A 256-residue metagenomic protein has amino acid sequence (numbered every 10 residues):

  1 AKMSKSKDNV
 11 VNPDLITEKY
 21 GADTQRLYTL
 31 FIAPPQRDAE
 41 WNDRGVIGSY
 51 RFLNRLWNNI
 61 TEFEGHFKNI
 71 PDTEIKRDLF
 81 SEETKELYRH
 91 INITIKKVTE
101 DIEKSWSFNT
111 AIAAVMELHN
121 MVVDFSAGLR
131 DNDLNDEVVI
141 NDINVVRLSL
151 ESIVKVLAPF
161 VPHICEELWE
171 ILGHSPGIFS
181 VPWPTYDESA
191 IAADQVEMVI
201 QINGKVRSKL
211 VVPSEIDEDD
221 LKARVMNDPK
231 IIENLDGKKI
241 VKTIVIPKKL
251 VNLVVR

Functional and structural regions predicted by a protein language model:
A1: Juxtacatalytic substrate-recognition/specificity segment
S6-D14: C-terminal, charged and often intrinsically disordered regions of DNA end-processing helicases and nucleases
K7-D8, V211-P213, V255: Short clusters of small/polar residues that mark proteolytic maturation junctions
N9, I191-A193, L235-G237: Short solvent-exposed loop/turn micro-motifs enriched in small/polar/acidic residues
D14-V211, I244-L250: Helix-rich, typically C-terminal accessory recognition domains appended to large enzymatic cores
S214-L235: A short, contiguous, amphipathic alpha-helix enriched in charged residues
E233-R256: Cysteine/selenocysteine-centered motifs that mediate thiol-based redox chemistry or coordinate metal-sulfur cofactors
